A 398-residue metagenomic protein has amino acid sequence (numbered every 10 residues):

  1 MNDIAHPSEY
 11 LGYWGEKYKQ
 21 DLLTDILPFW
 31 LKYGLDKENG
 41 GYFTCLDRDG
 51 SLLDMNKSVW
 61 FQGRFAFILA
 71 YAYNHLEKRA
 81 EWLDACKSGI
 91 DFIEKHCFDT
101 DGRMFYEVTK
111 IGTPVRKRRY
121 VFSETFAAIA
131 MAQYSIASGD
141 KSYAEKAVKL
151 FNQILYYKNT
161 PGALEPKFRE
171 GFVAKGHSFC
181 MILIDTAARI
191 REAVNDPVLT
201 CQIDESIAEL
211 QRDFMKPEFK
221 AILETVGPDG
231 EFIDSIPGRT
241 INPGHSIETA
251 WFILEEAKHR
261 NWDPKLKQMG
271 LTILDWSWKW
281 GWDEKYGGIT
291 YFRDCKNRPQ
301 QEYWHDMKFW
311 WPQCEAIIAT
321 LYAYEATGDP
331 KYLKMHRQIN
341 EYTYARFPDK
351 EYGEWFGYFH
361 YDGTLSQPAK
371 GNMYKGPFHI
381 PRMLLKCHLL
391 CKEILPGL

Functional and structural regions predicted by a protein language model:
M1-L398: Glycan-recognition and catalytic cores of secretory/periplasmic carbohydrate-active enzymes
